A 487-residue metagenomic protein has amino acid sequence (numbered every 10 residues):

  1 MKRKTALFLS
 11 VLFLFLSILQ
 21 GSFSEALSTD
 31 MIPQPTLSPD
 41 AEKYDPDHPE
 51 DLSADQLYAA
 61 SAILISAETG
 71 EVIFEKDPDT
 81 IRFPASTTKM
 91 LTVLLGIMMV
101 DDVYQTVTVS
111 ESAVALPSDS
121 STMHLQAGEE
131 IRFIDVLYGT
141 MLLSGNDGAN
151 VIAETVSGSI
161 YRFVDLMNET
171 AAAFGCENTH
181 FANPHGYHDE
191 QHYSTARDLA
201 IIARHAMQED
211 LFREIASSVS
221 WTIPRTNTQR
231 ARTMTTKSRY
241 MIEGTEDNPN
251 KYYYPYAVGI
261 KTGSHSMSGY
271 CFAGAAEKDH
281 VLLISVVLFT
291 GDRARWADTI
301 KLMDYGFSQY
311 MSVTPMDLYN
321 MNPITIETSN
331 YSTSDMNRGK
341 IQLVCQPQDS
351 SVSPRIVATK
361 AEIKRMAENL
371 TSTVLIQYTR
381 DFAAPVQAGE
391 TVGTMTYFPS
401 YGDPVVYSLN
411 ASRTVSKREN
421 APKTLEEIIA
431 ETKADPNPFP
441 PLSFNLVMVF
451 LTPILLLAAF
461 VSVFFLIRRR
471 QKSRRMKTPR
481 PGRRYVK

Functional and structural regions predicted by a protein language model:
M1, S86, F465-I467: Short alpha-helical segments used as structural interaction elements across diverse proteins
K2-K4, P84, F133, S443-V447: Structural motif marking the loop-to-transmembrane transition
R3-S24, L451-F464: Sec-dependent N-terminal signal peptides of Gram-positive bacterial secreted proteins and lipoproteins
F13, D55-Q56, G158-Y161, W221 (+1 more regions): Bulky hydrophobic/aromatic packing residues
G21-R197, I201-I215, K278: Active-site-adjacent loops and short helices of periplasmic peptidoglycan-processing enzymes
C176-E177, Q191-Y193, R197-D198, A203-P453 (+2 more regions): Domain-terminus/edge residues, biased toward the C-terminal soluble/receptor-binding domains of extracytoplasmic
